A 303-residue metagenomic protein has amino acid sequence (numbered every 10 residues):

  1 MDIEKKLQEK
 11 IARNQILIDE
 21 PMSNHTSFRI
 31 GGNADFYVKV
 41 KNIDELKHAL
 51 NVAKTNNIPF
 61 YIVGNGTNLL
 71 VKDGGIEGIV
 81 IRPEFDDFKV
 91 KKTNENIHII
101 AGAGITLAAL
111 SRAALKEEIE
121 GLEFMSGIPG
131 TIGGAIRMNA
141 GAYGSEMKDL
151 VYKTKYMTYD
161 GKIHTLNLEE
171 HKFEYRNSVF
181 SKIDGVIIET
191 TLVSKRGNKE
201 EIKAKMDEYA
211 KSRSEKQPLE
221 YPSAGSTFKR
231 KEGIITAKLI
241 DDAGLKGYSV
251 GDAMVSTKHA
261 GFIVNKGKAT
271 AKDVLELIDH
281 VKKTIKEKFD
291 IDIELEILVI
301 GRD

Functional and structural regions predicted by a protein language model:
D2, S23, K41-D44, I105 (+8 more regions): Conserved active-site and cofactor/substrate-binding residues in soluble primary-metabolism enzymes
D2-E9, D44-N57, K91-E95, R112 (+8 more regions): Replace "anionic and nucleotidyl ligands
D2-I132: Anion-binding (especially nucleotide phosphate/pyrophosphate-binding) glycine-rich loop and adjoining beta-alpha core
L17, S23-H25, G32, G64-N65 (+13 more regions): Residue-level signal for pocket-adjacent positions within structured domains
L17-I18, M157-E276, K283-T284, K288 (+1 more regions): Phosphate/pyrophosphate- and phosphate-bearing ligand-binding catalytic cores of soluble enzymes
G31-G32, V38-I43, L70-F88, R137-L168 (+1 more regions): Structural signature of FAD isoalloxazine-binding scaffolds in flavoprotein oxidoreductases
A34, T67-V71, I81, I105-L107 (+6 more regions): Short, flexible micro-motifs
N68-L69, S111-A114, L122-S126, N139-E146 (+2 more regions): A generic local secondary-structure boundary/capping motif
